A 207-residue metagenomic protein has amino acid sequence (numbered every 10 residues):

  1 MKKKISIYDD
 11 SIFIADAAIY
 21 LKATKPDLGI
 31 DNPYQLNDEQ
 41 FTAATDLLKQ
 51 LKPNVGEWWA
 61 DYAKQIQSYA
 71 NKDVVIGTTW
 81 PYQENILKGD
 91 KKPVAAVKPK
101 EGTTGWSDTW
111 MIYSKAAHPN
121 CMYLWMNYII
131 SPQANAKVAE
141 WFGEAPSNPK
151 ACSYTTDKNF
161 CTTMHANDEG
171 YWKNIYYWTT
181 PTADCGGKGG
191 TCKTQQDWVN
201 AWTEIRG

Functional and structural regions predicted by a protein language model:
M1-K64: Extracytoplasmic ligand-binding site segments that recognize negatively charged/polar headgroups
K4-Y8, E57-W58, V75-T79, A95-K98 (+1 more regions): Structural recognition of the beta-strand scaffold that forms the well-ordered cores of secreted hydrolase catalytic
A18, S68-A70, I112: Hydrophobic residues within well-ordered alpha-helices
L47-L51, D90-S114: Periplasmic-binding protein-like
A63-D73, G77: Short helices/loops that flank or line small-molecule/ion binding pockets
T78-P93: A ligand-binding cleft/hinge motif common to bilobed small-molecule-binding domains
T104, D108, Y113-I175: Mature extracytoplasmic/periplasmic domains
K173-G207: Conserved C-terminal helix/tail region of periplasmic/extracytoplasmic solute-binding proteins
